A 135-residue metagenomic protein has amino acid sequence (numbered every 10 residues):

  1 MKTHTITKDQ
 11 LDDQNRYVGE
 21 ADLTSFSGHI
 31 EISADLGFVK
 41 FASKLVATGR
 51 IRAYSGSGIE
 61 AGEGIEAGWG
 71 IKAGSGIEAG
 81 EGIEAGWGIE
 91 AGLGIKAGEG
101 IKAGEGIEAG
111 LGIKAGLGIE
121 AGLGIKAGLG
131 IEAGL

Functional and structural regions predicted by a protein language model:
M1-G92, K96-A109, K114-A115, E120-A121 (+2 more regions): Charge-rich, low-hydrophobicity low-complexity segments
